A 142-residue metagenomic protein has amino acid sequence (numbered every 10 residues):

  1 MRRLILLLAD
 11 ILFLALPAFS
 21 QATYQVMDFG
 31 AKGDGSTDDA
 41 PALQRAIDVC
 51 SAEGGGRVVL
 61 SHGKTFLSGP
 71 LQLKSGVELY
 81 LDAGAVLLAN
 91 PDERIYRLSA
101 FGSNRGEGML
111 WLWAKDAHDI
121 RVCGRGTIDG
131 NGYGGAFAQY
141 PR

Functional and structural regions predicted by a protein language model:
M1-L4: Positively charged n-region of N-terminal signal peptides that target proteins for export
L7-P17: Bacterial N-terminal signal peptides
F19-R142: Extracellular/periplasmic carbohydrate-active domains that bind, remodel, or depolymerize complex polysaccharides
